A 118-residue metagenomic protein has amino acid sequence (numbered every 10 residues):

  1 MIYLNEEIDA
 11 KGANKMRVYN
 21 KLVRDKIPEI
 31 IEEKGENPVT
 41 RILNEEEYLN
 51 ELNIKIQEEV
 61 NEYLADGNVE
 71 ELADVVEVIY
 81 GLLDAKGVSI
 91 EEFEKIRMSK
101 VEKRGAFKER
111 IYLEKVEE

Functional and structural regions predicted by a protein language model:
M1-E118: Flexible "arm" and connector segments at domain edges
